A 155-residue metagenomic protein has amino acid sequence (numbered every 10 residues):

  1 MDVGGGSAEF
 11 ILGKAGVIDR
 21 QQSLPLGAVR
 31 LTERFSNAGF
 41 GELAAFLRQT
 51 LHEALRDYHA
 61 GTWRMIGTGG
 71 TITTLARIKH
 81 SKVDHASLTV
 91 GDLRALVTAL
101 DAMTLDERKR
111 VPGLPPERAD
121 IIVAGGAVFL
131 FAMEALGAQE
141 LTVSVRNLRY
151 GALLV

Functional and structural regions predicted by a protein language model:
M1-D2, M65: Short glycine-aspartate micro-motif
V3-E9: Short glycine/serine/threonine-rich phosphate/pyrophosphate-binding segments that cradle anionic phosphate groups
L12-V155: Helical "lid/coupling" subdomains associated with nucleotide-phosphate turnover
